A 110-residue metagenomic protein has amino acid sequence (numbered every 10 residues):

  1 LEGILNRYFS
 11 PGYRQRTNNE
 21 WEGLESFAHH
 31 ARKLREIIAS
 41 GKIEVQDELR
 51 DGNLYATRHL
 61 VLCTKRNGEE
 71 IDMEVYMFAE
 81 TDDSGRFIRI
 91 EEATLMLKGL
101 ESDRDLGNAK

Functional and structural regions predicted by a protein language model:
L1-E2, L24, S84: Residues at or immediately preceding the N-termini of alpha-helices
L1-R16: Short, well-ordered alpha-helical segments enriched in acidic and aromatic residues
N6, N19, L95-M96: Short amphipathic alpha-helical "recognition" segments used for binding
G12-L34: Short solvent-exposed beta->alpha transition segments
A28-K110: A beta-strand edge to alpha-helix "cap/lid" segment located at domain peripheries
